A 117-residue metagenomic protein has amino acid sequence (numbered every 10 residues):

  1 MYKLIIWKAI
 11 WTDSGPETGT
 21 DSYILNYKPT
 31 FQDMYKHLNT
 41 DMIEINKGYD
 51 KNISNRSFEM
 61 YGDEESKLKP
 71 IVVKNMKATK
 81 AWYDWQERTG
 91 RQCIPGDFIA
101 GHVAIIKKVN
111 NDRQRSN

Functional and structural regions predicted by a protein language model:
M1-Y2, T40, G101-H102: Short, surface-exposed beta-edge/turn micro-motifs
Y2-P16: Short aromatic-glycine-(Arg/Gly/Cys) micro-motifs in beta-strand/loop hairpins
W7-K8, N26, K108-N111: Intrinsic disorder/low-complexity segments, especially N-terminal tails and targeting/processing regions
T20-P29: A short, exposed loop/beta-hairpin motif centered on an aromatic-Gly-Thr core
T30-I45, T79: A short, charged, amphipathic alpha-helix used as a generic interaction element across diverse proteins
G48-R91, I99-R113: Short, mixed-charge low-complexity intrinsically disordered segments
